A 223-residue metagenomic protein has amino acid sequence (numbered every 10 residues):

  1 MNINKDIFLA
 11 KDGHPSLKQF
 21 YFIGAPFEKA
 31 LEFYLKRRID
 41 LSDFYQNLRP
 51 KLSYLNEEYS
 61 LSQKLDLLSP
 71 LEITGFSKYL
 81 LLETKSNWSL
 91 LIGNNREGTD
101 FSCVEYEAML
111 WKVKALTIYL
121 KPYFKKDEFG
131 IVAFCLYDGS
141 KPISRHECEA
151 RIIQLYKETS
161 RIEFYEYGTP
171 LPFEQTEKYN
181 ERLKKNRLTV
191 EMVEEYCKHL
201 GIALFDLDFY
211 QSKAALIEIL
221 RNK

Functional and structural regions predicted by a protein language model:
M1-D43: Short, extreme N-terminal segment that most often corresponds to the first beta-strand
L17, Y21, S86-R96, A115-T117: Short, hydrophobic/proline-enriched secondary-structure or compact coil segments at domain edges
F27, E83-S89, M109-V113: Short, solvent-exposed coil/turn segments at beta-strand boundaries
L35-S53, L110-A115: A common structural junction motif
D43-S102, K125-R145: Short, intrinsically disordered low-complexity segments
G98-L110, L116, A214-N222: Elongated scaffolding segments in large macromolecular assemblies, built predominantly from amphipathic alpha-helices
W111-F129: A short, surface-exposed interaction/processing loop segment used at functional sites
C135-K223: Long, compositionally biased intrinsically disordered terminal regions
